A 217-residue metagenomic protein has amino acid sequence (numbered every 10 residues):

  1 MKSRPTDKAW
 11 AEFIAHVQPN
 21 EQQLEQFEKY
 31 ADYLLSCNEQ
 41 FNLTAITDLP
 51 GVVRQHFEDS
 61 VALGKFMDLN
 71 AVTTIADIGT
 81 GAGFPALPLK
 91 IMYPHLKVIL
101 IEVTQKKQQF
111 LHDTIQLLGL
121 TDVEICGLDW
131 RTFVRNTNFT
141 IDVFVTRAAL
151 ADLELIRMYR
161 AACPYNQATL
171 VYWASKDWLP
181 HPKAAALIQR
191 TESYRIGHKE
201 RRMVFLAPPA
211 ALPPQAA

Functional and structural regions predicted by a protein language model:
M1-N70, A76, K107, D113-V123: Class I SAM-dependent transferase core
L34, L89, L206: Residue-level signal for inorganic ion chemistry
D77-G81: Conserved S-adenosyl-L-methionine
A82-H95: Conserved SAM-binding loop of SAM-dependent methyltransferases across substrates and taxa, primarily the Class I
H95-I99, V103-A217: S-adenosylmethionine
